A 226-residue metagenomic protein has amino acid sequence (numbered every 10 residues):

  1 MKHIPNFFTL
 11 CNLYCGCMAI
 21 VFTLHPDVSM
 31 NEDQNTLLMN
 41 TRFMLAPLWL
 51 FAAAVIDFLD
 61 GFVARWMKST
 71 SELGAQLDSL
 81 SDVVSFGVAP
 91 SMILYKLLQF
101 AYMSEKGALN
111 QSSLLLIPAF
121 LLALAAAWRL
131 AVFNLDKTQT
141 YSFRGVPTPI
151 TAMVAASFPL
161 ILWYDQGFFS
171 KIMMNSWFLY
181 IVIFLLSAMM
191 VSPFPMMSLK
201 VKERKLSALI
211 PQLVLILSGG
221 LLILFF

Functional and structural regions predicted by a protein language model:
M1-F58, Q212, S218-G220: Topogenic membrane-insertion module of multi-pass membrane proteins
M1-L13, A64-V83, L130-I150, P195-I210: Interhelical loop and helix-boundary elements at the membrane-water interface of polytopic inner-membrane proteins
I4, F8-Y14, W49-A52, V84-G87 (+6 more regions): Lipid-exposed faces of alpha-helical membrane segments in multi-pass integral membrane proteins
C17-H25, G87-L97, V154-L162: Membrane-interfacial alpha-helical segments at the cytosolic side of multi-pass membrane proteins
E32-R42, E105-L115, F143, F169-W177: Interfacial loop-to-helix junctions that mark the boundaries of transmembrane helices in multi-pass membrane
L38-T41, L48, W66-L130: Multi-pass membrane catalytic core of lipid/isoprenoid biosynthesis enzymes
D57, A123-L135, F184-L199: Transmembrane alpha-helical segments that form the membrane-embedded catalytic/substrate-channel core of multi-pass
T140-F226: C-terminal membrane-associated helical module and adjoining short loops/tails
